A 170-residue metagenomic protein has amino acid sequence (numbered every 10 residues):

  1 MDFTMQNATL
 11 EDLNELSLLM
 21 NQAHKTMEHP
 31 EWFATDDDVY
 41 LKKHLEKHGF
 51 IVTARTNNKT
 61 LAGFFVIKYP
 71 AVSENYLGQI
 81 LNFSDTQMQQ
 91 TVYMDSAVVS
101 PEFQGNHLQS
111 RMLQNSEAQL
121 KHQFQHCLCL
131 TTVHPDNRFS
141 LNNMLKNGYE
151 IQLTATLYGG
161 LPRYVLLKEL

Functional and structural regions predicted by a protein language model:
D2-L18, H29: A short beta-loop-alpha structural element at the N-terminal edge of CoA-dependent acyl/N-acetyltransferase catalytic
N21-K42: Conserved GNAT-fold acetyl-CoA-binding loop/helix
L41-T53, K68-E74, Y93: A short helix-loop-beta-strand connector motif used in the catalytic cores of GNAT acetyltransferases and, in some
V66-S96: Conserved acyl-donor/pantetheine-binding loop and adjacent beta-alpha core of acyl/acetyltransferases and related
N82-D85, D95-G105, V133-H134: A short, internal acetyl-CoA/4′-phosphopantetheine-binding micro-motif in the GNAT/acyltransferase core
V99, G105-A118, K146: Conserved acetyl-CoA-binding loop-helix of GNAT-fold acetyltransferases
L120-V133: Conserved GNAT acetyl-CoA-binding A-motif
Q125, P135-L153: Conserved active-site alpha-helix within GNAT-family acetyltransferase domains
